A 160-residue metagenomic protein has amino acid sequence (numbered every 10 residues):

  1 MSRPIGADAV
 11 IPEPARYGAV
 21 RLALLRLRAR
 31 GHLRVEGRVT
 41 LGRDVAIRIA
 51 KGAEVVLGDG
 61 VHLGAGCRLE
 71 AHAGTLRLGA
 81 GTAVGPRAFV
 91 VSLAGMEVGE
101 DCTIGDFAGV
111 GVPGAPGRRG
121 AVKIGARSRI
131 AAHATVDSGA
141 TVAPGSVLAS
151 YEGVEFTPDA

Functional and structural regions predicted by a protein language model:
M1-A160: Domain-scale signature associated with acetyltransferase and cell-envelope carbohydrate enzymes
